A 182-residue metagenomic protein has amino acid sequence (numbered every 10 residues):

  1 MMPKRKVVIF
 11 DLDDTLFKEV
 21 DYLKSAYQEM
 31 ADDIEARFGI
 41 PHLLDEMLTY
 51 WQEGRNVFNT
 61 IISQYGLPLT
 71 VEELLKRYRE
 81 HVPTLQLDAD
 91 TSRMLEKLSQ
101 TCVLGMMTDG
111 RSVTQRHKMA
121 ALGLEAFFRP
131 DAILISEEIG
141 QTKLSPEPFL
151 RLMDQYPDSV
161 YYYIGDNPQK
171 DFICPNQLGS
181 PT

Functional and structural regions predicted by a protein language model:
M2-K4, Q100-C102, D154-S159: Glycine-rich phosphate-binding loop signature in dinucleotide/nucleotide-binding domains
P3-R93, Q100: N-terminal helical cap/lid subdomain that shapes the substrate entry/recognition surface in HAD-like hydrolases
I9-D11, M107, I164-G165: Generic enzyme active-site microenvironment
P68, E125-R129: Conserved H-loop
V71-T84, T91-L122, A132-S136: Substrate-recognition element of Asp-dependent hydrolases with the DxDx(T/V) motif
R129-L144: Glycine/Thr-rich beta-alpha phosphate-binding loop at enzyme active sites
Q141-I173: Conserved Lys-Pro-Asp/Glu-containing loop-to-beta segment of HAD-superfamily phosphomonoesterases, centered on
